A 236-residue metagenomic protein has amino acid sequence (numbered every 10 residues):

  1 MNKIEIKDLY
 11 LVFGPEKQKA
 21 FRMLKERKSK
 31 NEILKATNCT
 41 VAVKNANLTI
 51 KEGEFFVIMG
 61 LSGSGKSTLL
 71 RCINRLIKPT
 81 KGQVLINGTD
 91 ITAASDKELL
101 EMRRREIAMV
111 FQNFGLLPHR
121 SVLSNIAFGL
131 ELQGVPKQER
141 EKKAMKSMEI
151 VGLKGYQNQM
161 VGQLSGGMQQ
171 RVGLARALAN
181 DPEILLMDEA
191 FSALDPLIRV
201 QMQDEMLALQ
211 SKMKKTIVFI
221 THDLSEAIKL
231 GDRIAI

Functional and structural regions predicted by a protein language model:
M23-E32, T89-D90, A127, E131-G134 (+1 more regions): Conserved ABC ATPase "signature" region
I33-T40, I91-A108, L132, K137-Q138: ABC ATPase NBD coupling module
N74: Helix-to-loop junction immediately C-terminal to a conserved catalytic motif
G82-D90: Conserved ABC transporter NBD signature motif
R104, Q159-G162, N180: Conserved signature/switch motifs of ABC ATPase nucleotide-binding domains
R120-F128: Short coil-to-helix segment of the ABC ATPase nucleotide-binding domain corresponding to the Q-loop/switch region
M160-L164, M168-Q170: Conserved ABC ATPase signature
K214-I220: Conserved H-loop
